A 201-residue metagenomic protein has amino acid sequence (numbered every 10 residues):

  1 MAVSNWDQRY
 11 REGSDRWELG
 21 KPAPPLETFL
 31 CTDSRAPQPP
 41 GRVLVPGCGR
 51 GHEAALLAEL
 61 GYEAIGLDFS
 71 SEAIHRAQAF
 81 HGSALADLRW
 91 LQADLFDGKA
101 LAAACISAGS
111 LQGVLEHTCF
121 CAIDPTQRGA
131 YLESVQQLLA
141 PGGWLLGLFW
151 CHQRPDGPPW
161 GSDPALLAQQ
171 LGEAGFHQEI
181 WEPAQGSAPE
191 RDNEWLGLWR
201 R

Functional and structural regions predicted by a protein language model:
M1-L44, G49-S107, I123-L138, G143-R201: Class I (Rossmann-like) S-adenosyl-L-methionine-dependent methyltransferase catalytic domain, capturing the SAM-binding
S110-L111: Local beta-strand N-terminus motif with an aromatic residue
L115: A conserved beta-strand element that flanks and buttresses the S-adenosyl-L-methionine
T118-A122: Short catalytic micro-motifs in class I SAM-dependent methyltransferases
